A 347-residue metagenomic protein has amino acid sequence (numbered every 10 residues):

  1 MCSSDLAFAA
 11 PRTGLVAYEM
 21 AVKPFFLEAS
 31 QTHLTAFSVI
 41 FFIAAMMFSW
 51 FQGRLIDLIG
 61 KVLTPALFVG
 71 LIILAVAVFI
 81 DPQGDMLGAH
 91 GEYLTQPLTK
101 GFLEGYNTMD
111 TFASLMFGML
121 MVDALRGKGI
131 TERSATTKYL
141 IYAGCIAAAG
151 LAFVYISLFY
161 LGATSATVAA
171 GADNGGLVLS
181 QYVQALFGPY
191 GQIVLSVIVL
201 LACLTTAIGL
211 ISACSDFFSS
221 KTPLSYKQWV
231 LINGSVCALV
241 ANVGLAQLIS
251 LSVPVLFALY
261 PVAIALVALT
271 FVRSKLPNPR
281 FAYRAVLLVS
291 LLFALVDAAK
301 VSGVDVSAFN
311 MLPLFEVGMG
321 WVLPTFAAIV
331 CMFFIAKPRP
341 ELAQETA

Functional and structural regions predicted by a protein language model:
C2-S3: Short, small-residue-biased leader/transition segments that mark boundaries at the very start of proteins
A10, F68-Y93, T111-F112, Y160-A163 (+3 more regions): Hydrophobic alpha-helical segments and their helix-loop junctions in multi-pass secondary transporters
T13-H33, R126-G127, A207-N233: Helix-loop-helix connectors at the membrane interface of multi-pass transporters/channels
F41-L63, G127-I130, L239-L251, V267-P277: Membrane-water interface regions at transmembrane-helix termini and the short interhelical loops of multi-pass membrane
F48-V78, V253-I264, Y283-S290: Membrane-interface loop-to-helix entry segments
A77-G84, Y93-L158, V194-C203, R284-A298 (+1 more regions): Hydrophobic, membrane-embedded alpha-helices of multi-pass small-molecule transporters
A149-V178: Extracellular/periplasmic helix-exit of transmembrane alpha-helices
V267-V330, P338-A347: C-terminal membrane-solvent junction of multi-pass transporters and transport-like membrane proteins
